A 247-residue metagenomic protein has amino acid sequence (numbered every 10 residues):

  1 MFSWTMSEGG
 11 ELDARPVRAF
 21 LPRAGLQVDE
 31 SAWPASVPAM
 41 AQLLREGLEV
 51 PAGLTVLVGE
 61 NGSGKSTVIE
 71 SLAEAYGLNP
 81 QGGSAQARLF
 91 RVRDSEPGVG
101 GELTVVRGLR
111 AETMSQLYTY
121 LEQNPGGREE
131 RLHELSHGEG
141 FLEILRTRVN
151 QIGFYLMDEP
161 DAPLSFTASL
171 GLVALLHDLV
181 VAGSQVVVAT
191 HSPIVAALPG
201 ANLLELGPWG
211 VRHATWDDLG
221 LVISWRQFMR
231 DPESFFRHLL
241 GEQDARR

Functional and structural regions predicted by a protein language model:
S3-R45: N-terminal pre-Walker A segment at the start of P-loop NTPase domains
W4, T167-Q185, S192-R247: C-terminal lobe/lid and adjacent interdomain/linker elements of RecA-like ASCE P-loop ATPase modules
L57: Hydrophobic anchor at the beta1->P-loop junction of P-loop NTPases
E60-N61: P-loop (Walker A) phosphate-binding loop of NTP-binding proteins
K65: Conserved lysine of the Walker
V68-I69: Post-Walker A alpha-helix
E74-G83, V181-A182: Post-Walker A helix-loop "phosphate-sensing" segment adjacent to the P-loop in P-loop NTPases
L135-E159, T167-L179: GG-anchored amphipathic helix commonly corresponding to the ABC/SMC/Rad50 NBD signature/C-loop
